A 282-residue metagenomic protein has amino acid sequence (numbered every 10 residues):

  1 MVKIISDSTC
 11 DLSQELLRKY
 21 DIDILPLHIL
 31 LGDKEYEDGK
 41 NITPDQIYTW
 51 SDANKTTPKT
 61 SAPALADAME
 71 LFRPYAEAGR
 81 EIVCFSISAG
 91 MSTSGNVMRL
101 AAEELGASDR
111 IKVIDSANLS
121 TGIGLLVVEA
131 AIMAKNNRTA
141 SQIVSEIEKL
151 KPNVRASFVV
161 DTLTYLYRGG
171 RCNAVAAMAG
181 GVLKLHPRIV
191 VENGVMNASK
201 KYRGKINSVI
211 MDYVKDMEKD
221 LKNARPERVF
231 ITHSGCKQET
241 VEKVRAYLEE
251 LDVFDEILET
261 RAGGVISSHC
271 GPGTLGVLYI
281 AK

Functional and structural regions predicted by a protein language model:
K3, T9-D23, H28, K34 (+2 more regions): Mixed-charge interfacial surface used for oligomerization/domain docking and macromolecular partner engagement
E35-G106: Class I S-adenosyl-L-methionine
